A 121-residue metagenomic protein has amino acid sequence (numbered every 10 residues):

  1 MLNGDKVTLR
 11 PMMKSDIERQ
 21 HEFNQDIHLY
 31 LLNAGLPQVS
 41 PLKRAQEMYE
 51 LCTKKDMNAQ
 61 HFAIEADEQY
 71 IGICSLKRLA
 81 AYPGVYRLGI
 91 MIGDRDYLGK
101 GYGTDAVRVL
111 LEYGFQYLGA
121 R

Functional and structural regions predicted by a protein language model:
M1-Q46: A short, well-structured alpha-helix characteristic of acyl/acetyltransferase catalytic modules
M12, Y113-F115: Conserved hydrophobic/aromatic "anchor" residues that stabilize well-ordered secondary structure elements
R19, R87, D105: Amphipathic alpha-helical recognition patches that constitute DNA-binding helices
F23, L51-K55, G114: Hydrophobic helix-cap positions at the C-terminus of alpha-helices in RecA-like/P-loop ATPase nucleotide-binding cores
S40-D96: Acetyl-CoA-dependent GNAT
G99-Y113: Conserved acetyl-CoA-binding loop-helix of GNAT-fold acetyltransferases
Q116-R121: Conserved GNAT acetyl-CoA-binding A-motif
